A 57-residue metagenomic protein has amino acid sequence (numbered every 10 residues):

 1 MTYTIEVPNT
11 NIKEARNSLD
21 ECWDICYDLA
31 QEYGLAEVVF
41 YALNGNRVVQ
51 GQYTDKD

Functional and structural regions predicted by a protein language model:
M1-I12, Y41-L43: Short aromatic-glycine-(Arg/Gly/Cys) micro-motifs in beta-strand/loop hairpins
M1-Y3, E21, G34, N44-G45: Generic short amphipathic/hydrophobic targeting helices enriched at N-termini, encompassing Sec-type signal peptides
T4-E6, D24, E37, R47-V48: Detector for intrinsically disordered, low-structure N-terminal pre-sequences
P8-N9, W23-D24, Q52-D55: A composition-driven signal for long, intrinsically disordered, charge-rich low-complexity tracts
I12-E14, V48: Short, isolated positions in well-ordered beta-strands
E14-R16, D55: Generic detection of short hydrophobic beta-strand segments and adjacent strand-loop junctions
R16-E37: A short, charged, amphipathic alpha-helix used as a generic interaction element across diverse proteins
Q31-D57: Short, mixed-charge low-complexity intrinsically disordered segments
